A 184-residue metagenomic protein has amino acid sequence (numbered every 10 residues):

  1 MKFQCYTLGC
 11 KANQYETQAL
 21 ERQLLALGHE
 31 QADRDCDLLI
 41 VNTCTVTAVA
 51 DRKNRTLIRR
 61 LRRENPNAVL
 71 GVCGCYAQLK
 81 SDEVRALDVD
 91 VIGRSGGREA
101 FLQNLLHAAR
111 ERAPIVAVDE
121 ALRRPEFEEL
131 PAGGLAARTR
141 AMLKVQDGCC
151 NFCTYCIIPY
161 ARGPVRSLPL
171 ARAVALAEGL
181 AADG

Functional and structural regions predicted by a protein language model:
M1-G184: Proteins enriched for Cys/Gly/acidic motifs involved in redox and nucleic-acid/cofactor modification
